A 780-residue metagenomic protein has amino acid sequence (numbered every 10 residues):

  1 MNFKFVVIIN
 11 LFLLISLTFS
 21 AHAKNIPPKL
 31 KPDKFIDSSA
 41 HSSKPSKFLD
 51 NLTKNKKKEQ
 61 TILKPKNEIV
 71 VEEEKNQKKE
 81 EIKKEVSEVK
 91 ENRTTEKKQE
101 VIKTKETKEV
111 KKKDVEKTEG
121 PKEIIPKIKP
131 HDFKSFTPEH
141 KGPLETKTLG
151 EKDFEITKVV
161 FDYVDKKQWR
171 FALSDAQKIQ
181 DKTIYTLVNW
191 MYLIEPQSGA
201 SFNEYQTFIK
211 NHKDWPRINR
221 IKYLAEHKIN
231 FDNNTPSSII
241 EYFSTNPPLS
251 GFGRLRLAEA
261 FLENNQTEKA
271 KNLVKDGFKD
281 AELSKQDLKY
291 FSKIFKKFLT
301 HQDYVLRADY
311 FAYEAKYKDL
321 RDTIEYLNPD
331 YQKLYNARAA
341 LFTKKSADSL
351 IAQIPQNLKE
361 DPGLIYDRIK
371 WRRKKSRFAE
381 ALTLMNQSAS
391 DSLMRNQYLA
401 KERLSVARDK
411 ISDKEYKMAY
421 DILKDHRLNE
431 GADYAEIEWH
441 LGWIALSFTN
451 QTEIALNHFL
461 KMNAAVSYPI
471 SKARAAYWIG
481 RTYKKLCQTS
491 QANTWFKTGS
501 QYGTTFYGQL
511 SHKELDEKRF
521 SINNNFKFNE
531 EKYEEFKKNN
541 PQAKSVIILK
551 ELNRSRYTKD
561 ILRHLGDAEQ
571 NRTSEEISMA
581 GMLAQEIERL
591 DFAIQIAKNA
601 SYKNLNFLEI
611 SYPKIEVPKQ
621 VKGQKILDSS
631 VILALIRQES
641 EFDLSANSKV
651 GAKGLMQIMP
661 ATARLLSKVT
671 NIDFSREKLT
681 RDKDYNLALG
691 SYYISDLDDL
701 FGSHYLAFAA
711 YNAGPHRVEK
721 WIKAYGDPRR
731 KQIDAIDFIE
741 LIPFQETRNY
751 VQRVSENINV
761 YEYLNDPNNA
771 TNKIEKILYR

Functional and structural regions predicted by a protein language model:
N2-K24: Classical Sec-dependent N-terminal signal peptides that target proteins to the secretory pathway
K24-K141, T146, K152: Intrinsically disordered, low-complexity, repeat-rich polar/charged segments
G142-L149, L173-K182, I194-Q197, T207-P216 (+14 more regions): Solenoid-like repeat scaffolds
I156, N189, K222-A225, R254 (+8 more regions): TPR repeat positional signature
V159, N189-Y192, A225, L257 (+8 more regions): Structural register within alpha-helical repeat arrays
Y163, P196, I229, F261 (+8 more regions): Residue at a conserved register position within TPR or TPR-like alpha-solenoid repeats
K166, E195, D232, N264 (+7 more regions): Structural motif corresponding to the intra-repeat A-B loop/turn of tetratricopeptide repeats
W190-Y192, N203-N211, A352, K375 (+13 more regions): Catalytic glycan-binding domains that act on GlcNAc-containing polysaccharides
